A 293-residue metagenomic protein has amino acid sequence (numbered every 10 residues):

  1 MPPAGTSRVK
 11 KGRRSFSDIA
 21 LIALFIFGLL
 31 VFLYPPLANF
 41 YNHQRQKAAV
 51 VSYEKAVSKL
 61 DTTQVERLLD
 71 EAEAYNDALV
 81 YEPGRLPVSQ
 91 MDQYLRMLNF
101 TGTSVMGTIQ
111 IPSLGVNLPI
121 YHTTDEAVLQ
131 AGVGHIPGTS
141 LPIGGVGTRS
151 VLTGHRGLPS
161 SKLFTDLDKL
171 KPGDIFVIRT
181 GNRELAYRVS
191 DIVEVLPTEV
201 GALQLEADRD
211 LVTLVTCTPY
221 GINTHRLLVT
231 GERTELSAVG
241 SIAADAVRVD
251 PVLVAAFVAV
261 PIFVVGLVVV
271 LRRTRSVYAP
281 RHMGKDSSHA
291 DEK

Functional and structural regions predicted by a protein language model:
M1-A4, G284-K293: Solvent-exposed, low-complexity, intrinsically disordered, charge-rich segments adjacent to transmembrane helices
P2-G12: Cationic-aromatic interfacial patches
S7, N39, G266-L267: A general, composition-driven signal for non-globular sequence regions
K11-V254, A279-H289: Solvent-exposed, non-transmembrane regions of membrane-associated and secreted proteins
A256-V260: Single-pass type I membrane protein transmembrane segment
P261-S276: Alpha-helical transmembrane segments
